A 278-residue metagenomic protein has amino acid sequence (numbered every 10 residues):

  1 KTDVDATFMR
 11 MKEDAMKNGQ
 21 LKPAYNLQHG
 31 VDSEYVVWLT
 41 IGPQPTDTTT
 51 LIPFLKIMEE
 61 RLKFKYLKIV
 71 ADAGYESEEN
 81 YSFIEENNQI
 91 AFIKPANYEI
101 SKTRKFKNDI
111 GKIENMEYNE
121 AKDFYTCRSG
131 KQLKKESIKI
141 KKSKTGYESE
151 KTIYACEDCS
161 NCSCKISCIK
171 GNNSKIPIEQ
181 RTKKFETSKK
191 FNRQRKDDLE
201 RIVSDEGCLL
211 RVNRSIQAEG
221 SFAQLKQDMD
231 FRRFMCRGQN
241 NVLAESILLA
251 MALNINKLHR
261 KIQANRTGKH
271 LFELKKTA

Functional and structural regions predicted by a protein language model:
K1-A278: Anion-binding and metal-coordination hotspots
